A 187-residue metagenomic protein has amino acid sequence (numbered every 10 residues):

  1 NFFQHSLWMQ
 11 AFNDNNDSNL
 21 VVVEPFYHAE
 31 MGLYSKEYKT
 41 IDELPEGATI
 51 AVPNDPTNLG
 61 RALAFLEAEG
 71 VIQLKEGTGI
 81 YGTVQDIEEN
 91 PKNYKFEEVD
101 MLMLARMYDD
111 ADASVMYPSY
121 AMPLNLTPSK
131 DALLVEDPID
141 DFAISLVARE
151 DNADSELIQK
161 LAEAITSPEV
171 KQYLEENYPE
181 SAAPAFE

Functional and structural regions predicted by a protein language model:
N1-Q10, D100-M101, D109-A111, M116-M122: Beta->alpha turn/N-cap motifs
Q4, N58-A62, D154-L157, L161 (+2 more regions): Stable alpha-helical elements in mature extracytoplasmic
A11-V23, Y38, D110, V115 (+1 more regions): Ligand-binding "clamshell"
N19-I72, K171: A conserved helix-loop-strand patch within extracytoplasmic ligand-binding domains of the periplasmic binding
P25-S35, M122-E163, A183-E187: Periplasmic-binding protein-like
G60-E67, I165-A185: Periplasmic-binding protein-like
R61-E97: Ligand-binding cleft/hinge of the Venus flytrap
